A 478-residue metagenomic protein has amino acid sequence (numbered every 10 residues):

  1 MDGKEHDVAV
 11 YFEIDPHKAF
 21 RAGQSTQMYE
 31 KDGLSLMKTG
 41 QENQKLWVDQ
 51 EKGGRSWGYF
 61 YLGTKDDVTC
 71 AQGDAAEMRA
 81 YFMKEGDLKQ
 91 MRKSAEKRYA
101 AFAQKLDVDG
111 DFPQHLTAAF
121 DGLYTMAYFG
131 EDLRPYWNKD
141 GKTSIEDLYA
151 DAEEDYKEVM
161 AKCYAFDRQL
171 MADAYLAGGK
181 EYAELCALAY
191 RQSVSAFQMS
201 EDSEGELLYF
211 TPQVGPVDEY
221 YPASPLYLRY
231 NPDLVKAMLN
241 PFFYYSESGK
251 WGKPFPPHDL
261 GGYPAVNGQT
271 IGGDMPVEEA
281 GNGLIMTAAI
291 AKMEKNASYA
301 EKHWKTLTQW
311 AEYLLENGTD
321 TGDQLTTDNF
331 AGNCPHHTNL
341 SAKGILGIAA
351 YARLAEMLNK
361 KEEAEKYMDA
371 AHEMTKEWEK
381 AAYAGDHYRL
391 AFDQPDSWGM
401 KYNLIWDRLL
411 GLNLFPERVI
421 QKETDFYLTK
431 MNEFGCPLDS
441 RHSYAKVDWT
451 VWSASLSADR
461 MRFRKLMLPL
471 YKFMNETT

Functional and structural regions predicted by a protein language model:
M1-D2, A119-D121, Q169-L176, Y221-D233 (+5 more regions): Well-ordered alpha-helical scaffold segments within catalytic/enzyme domains
H6-G215: Acidic/polar, glycine-enriched structural segments that form the non-catalytic walls/loops of the carbohydrate-binding
H17-F20, G122-A127, G215, Y245 (+4 more regions): Flexible loop/turn segments at secondary-structure boundaries
A22-Q24, S248-P254, N475-T477: Eukaryote-specific, cytoplasm-facing alpha-helical/coiled-coil scaffolding segments in long proteins
N43-E77, A189, P212-E219, P225-P232 (+5 more regions): Extended ligand-binding clefts on enzyme/binding-domain cores
D109, K139-V159, Q213-T321, H337-A355: Aromatic-rich carbohydrate-recognition surfaces in CAZymes
V159-K162, L185, N231-Y245, G283 (+5 more regions): Extended, well-ordered alpha-helical scaffold segments
Y182-D202, G215, S248-P257, D274-G281 (+5 more regions): Aromatic-lined, polymer-binding surfaces characteristic of secreted/periplasmic polysaccharide-degrading enzymes
